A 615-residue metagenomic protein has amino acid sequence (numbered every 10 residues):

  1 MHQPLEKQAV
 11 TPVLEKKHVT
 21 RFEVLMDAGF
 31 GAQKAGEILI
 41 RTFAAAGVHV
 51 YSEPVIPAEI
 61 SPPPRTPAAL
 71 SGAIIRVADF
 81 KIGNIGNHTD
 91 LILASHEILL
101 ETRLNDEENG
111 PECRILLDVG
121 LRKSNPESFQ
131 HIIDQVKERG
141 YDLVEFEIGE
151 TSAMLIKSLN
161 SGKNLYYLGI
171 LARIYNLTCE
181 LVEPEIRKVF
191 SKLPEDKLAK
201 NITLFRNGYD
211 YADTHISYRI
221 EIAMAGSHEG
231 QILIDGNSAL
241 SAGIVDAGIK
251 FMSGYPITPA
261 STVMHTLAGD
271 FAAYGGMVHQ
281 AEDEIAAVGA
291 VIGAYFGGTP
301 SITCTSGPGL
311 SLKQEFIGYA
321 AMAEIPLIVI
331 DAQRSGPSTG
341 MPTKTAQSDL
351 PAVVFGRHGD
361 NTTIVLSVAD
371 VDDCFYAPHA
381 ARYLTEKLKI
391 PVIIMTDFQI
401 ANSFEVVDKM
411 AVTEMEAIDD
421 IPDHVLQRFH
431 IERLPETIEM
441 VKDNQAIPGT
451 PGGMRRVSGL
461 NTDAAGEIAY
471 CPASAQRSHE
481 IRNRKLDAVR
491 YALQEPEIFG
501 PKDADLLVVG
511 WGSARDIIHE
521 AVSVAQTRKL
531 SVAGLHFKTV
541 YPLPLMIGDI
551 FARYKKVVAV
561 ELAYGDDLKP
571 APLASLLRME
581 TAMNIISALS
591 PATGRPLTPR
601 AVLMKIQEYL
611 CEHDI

Functional and structural regions predicted by a protein language model:
H2-A247, F251-S253, A571: Active-site cofactor/cluster-binding pocket
K16-L104, F251, T258-F355, I364-T385 (+1 more regions): Thiamine diphosphate
T20-D27, G169, F251-S253, S301-C304 (+4 more regions): Short glycine-rich or small-residue beta-strand-to-loop segments that form or flank ligand, phosphate, metal/Fe-S
N109-G120, R139-Y141, G276, T299 (+3 more regions): A short helix->loop->beta-strand "cap" motif at the edges of active sites that frequently abuts
P126-V136, S348-V353, A411-H424: Acidic, Ser/Thr-rich peripheral helices and adjacent loops at domain boundaries
F190, T214-E229, I244-I249, L267-Y274 (+4 more regions): Gly-rich Lys/Arg/Thr-decorated short loops/hinges at beta-loop-alpha junctions or inter-strand turns that position
L233-N237, V245, R382-I615: Flexible, low-complexity linker and terminal segments
